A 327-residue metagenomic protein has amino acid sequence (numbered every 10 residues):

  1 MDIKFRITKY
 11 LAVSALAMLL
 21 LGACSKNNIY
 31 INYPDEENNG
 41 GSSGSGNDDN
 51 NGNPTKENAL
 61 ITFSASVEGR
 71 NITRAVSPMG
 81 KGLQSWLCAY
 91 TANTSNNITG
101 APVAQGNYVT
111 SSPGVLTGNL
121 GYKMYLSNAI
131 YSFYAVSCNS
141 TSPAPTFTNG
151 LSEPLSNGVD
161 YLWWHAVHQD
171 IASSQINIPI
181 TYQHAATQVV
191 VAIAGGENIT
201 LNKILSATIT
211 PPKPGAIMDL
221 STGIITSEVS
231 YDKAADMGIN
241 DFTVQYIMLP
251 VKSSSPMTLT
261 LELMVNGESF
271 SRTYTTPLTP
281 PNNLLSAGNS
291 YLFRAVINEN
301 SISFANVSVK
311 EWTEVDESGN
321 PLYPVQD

Functional and structural regions predicted by a protein language model:
D2-F5, G22-D327: Sec-type signal peptide cleavage vicinity
A12-G22: Bacterial N-terminal signal peptides
